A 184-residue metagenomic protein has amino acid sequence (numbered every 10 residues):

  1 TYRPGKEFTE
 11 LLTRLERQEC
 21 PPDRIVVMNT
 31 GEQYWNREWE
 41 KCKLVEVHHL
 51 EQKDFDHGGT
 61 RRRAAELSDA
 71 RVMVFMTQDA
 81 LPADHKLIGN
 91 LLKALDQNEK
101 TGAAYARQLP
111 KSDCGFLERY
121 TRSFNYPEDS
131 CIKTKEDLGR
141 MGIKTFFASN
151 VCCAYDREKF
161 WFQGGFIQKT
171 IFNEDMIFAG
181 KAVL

Functional and structural regions predicted by a protein language model:
T1-E7, L11, Q18, A94: A conserved hydrophobic helix/loop-capping motif in glycosyltransferases and polysaccharide synthases
L12-E51: Acidic donor-binding segment of Leloir-type glycosyltransferases
T30, M76-D79: Active-site acidic Asp-centered loop
E51-S68: Glycine-rich, basic loop-to-helix element that forms the pyrophosphate-binding segment of sugar-nucleotide handling
H57-R61, V151, D175: Conserved donor sugar-nucleotide recognition element shared by glycan-biosynthetic enzymes
M73: Short aromatic/hydrophobic "clamp" motif used to bind/position activated sugar donors
L81, H85-R119: Conserved donor NDP-sugar-binding/catalytic core segment of glycosyltransferases
K135-Y155, I171, I177, V183: A recurrent flexible, glycine/aromatic-enriched loop bordering the glycosyltransferase active site that acts as
